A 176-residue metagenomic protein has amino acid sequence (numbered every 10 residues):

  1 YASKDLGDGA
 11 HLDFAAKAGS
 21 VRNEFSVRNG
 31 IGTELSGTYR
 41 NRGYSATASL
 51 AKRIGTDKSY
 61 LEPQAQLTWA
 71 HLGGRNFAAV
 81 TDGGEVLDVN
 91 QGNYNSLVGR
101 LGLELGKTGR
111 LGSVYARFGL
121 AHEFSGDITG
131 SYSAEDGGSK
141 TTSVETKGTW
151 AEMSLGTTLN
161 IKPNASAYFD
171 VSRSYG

Functional and structural regions predicted by a protein language model:
Y1-G176: Membrane translocator/pore-forming domains, dominated by Gram-negative outer-membrane beta-barrels
